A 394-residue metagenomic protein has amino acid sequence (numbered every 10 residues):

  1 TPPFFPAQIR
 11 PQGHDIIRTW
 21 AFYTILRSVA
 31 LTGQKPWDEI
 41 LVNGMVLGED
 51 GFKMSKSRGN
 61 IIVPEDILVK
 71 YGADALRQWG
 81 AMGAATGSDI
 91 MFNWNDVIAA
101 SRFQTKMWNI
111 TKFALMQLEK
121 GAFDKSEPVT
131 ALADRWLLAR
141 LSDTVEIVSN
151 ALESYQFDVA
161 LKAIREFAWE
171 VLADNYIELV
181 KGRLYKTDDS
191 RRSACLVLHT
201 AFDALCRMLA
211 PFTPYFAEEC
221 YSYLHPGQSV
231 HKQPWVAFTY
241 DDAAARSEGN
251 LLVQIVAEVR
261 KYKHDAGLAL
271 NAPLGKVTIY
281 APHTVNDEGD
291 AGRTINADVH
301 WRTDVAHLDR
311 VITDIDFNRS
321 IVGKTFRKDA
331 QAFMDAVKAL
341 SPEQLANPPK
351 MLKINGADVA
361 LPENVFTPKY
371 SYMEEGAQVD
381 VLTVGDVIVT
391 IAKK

Functional and structural regions predicted by a protein language model:
P2-P6, N60-I61: Flexible glycine/proline-enriched surface loops and loop-helix/loop-strand junctions
F4-D15: A short glycine/serine-rich beta->alpha loop
T24: Catalytic glutamate of the conserved HExxH
A30-A73, S88, N93-K394: Feature 926 captures the class I aminoacyl-tRNA synthetase adenylation module centered on the KMSKS loop
Q78-W79: Non-catalytic, structured segments within soluble enzyme domains
